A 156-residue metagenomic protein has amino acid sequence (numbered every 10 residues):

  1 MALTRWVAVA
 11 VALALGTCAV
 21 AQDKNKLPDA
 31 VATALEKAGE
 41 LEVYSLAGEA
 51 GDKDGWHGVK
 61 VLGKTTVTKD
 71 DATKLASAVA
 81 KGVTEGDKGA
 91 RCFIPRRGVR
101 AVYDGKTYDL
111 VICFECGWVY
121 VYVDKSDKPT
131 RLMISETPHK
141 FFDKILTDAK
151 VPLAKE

Functional and structural regions predicted by a protein language model:
M1-W6: Positively charged n-region of N-terminal signal peptides that target proteins for export
A8-T17: Bacterial N-terminal signal peptides
A21-E156: Function-determining sites in protein domains
